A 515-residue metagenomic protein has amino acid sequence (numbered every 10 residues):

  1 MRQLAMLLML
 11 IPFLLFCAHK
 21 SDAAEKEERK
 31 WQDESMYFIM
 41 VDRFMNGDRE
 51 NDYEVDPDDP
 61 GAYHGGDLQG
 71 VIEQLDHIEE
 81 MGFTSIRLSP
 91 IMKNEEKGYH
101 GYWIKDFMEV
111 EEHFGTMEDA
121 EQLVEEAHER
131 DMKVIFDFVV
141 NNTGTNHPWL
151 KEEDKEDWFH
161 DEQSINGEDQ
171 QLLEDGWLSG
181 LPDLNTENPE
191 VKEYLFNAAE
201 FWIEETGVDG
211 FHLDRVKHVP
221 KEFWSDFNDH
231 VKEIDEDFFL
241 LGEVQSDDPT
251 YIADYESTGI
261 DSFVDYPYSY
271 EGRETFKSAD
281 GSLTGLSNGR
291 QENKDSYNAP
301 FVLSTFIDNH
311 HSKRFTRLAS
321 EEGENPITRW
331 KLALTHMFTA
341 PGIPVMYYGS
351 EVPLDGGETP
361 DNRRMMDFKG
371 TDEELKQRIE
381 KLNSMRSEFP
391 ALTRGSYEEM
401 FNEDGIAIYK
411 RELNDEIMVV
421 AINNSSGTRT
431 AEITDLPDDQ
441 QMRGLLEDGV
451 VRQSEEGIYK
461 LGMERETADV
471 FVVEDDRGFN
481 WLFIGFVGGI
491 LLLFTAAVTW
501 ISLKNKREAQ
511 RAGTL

Functional and structural regions predicted by a protein language model:
L15-E27: Sec-dependent signal peptide cleavage junction
E28-E34, D42-Q69, E73-R87, I91-T206 (+3 more regions): Substrate-binding/active-site clefts of carbohydrate-active enzymes
S35-Y37, I86-L88, V134-F136, F211 (+4 more regions): Hydrophobic faces of well-ordered beta-strands that scaffold small-molecule active sites in alpha/beta enzyme cores
E204, V216-F306, S320-I327, H336 (+3 more regions): Active-site-proximal helices and loops of the catalytic beta/alpha 8
E403-T434: Carbohydrate-binding surface patches
T428-D448: Beta-strand-rich binding/interaction modules
S454-G488: C-terminal beta-strand-rich structural cap/linker in extracellular carbohydrate-active enzymes
D475-L515: C-terminal single-pass membrane-anchor helix
